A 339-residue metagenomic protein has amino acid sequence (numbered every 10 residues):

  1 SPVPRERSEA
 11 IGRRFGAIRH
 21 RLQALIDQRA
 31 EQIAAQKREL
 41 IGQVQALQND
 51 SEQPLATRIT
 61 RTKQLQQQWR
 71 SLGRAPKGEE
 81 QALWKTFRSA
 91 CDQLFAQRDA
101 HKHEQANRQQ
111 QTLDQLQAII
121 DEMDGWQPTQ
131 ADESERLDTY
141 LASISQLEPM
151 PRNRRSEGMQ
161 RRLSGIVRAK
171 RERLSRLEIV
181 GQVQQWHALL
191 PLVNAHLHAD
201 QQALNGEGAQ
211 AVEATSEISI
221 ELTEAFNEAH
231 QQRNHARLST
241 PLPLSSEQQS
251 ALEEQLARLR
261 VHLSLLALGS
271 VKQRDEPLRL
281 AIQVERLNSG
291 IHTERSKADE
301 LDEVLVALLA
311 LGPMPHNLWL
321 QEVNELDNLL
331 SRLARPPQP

Functional and structural regions predicted by a protein language model:
S1-P339: Conserved catalytic/binding loops enriched for acidic/polar residues
